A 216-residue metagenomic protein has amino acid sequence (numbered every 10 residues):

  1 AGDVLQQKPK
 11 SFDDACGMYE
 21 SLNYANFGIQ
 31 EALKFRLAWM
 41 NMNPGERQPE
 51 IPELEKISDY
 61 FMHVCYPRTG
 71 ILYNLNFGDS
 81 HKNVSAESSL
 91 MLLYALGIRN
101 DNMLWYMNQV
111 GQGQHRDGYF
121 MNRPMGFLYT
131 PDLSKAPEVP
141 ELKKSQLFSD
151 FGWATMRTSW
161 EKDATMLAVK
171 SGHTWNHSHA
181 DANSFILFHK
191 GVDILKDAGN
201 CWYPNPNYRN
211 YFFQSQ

Functional and structural regions predicted by a protein language model:
A1-G2, P44: Intrinsic structural disorder
G2-L22, Y66-G78: Glycine- and aromatic-rich loop/turn segments at beta-sheet edges
D13-E20, N43, G172-W175, R209-Y211: Short helix/strand-bridging catalytic loops that position acidic/His residues to coordinate divalent metals and engage
Y24-K196: Carbohydrate-active enzyme catalytic cores, enriched for enzymes that act on polyanionic acidic polysaccharides
L195-Q216: C-terminal, non-catalytic macromolecule-binding modules
